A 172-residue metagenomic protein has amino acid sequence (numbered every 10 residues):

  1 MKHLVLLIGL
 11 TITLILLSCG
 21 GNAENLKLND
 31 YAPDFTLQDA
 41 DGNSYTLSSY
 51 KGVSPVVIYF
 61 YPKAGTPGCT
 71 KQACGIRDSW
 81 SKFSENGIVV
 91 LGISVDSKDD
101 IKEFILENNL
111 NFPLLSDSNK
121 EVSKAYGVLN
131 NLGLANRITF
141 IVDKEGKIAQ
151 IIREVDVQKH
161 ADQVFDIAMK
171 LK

Functional and structural regions predicted by a protein language model:
M1-L4: Positively charged n-region of N-terminal signal peptides that target proteins for export
I15-S18: C-terminal motif of bacterial Sec signal peptides marking the signal peptidase cleavage site
G20-S48: N-terminal "domain-start" segment that seeds a small globular fold
A32-P33, P55-V56, N136-I138: Short loop/turn microsegments at loop-to-beta-strand junctions
S48-T70, I76: Short active-site neighborhood of thiol/selenol oxidoreductases, capturing the structured segment around
T70-N108, N119-K124: Structural microenvironment flanking redox-active thiols in thiol-disulfide oxidoreductases
L110-F112, N130-F140: Structural micro-motif
A135-K172: Thiol-/selenol-based redox modules, centered on thioredoxin-like and closely related oxidoreductase domains
